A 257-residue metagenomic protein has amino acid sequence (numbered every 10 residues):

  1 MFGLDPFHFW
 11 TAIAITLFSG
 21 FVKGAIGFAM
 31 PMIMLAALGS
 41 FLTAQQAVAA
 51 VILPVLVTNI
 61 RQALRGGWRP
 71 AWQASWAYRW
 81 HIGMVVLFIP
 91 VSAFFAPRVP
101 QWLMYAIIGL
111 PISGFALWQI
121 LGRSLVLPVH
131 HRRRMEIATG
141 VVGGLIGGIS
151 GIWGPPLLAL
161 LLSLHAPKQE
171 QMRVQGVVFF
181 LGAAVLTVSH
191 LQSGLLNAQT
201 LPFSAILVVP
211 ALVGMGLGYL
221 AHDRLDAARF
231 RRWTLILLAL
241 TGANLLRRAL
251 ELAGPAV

Functional and structural regions predicted by a protein language model:
M1-F41, L125-Q175, G182: Selected transmembrane alpha-helices and immediately adjacent juxtamembrane segments of polytopic inner-membrane
H8-F9, G39-V57, Q101-I112, V141-G151 (+1 more regions): Structural signature of hydrophobic alpha-helical transmembrane segments
A14, F18, L53-I60, R79 (+9 more regions): Hydrophobic residues within alpha-helical transmembrane segments of multi-pass solute transporters/permease subunits
F21, A25, A37, F41 (+8 more regions): Membrane-interface helix caps of multi-pass small-molecule transporters
L42-I52, A74-W76, H165-V177: Membrane-interface alpha-helices at helix entry/exit sites of multi-pass transporters
A47, P90-A93, L145-I152, L186-T187 (+1 more regions): Hydrophobic alpha-helical transmembrane segments in multi-pass integral membrane proteins
A50-Q101, A184-A228: Selective hydrophobic functional segments
N59-R69, A93, R98, Y105-H131 (+2 more regions): Transmembrane helix exit motif
